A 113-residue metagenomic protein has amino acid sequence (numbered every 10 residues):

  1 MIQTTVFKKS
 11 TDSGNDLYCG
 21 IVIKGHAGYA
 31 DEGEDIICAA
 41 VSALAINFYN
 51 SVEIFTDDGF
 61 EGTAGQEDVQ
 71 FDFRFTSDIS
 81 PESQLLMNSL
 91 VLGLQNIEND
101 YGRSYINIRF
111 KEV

Functional and structural regions predicted by a protein language model:
M1-I36, I46, N50-V113: N-terminal intrinsically disordered, cationic/polar leader segments that include organellar targeting peptides
I37-V41: Short, conserved glycine- and acidic-residue-centered signature motifs in active-site or ligand-binding loops
